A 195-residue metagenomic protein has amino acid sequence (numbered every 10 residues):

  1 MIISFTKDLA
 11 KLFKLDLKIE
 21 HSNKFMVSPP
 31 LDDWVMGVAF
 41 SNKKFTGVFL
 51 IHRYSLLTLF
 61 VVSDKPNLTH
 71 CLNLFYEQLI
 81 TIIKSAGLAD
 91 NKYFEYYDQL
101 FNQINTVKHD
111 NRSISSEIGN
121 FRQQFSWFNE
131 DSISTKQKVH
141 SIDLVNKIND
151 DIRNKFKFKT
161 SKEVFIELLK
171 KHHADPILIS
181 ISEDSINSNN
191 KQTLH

Functional and structural regions predicted by a protein language model:
M1-K24, G87-H195: Globin-like tetrapyrrole-binding proteins
L17-S41: Short, basic/aromatic recognition patches
P30-V35, F45-T46, C71, Y96-N105 (+1 more regions): Generic structural motif recognizing short loop/turn segments at the entrances and edges of beta-strands
D33-L68: A short, conserved beta-strand element enriched in hydrophobic/aromatic residues
Y54, Y76, Y93-Y97: Sequence-level detector for tyrosine residue identity
V62-K84: Active-site beta-loop-alpha junctions of metal-dependent nucleic acid enzymes, especially the RNase H-like/DDE
